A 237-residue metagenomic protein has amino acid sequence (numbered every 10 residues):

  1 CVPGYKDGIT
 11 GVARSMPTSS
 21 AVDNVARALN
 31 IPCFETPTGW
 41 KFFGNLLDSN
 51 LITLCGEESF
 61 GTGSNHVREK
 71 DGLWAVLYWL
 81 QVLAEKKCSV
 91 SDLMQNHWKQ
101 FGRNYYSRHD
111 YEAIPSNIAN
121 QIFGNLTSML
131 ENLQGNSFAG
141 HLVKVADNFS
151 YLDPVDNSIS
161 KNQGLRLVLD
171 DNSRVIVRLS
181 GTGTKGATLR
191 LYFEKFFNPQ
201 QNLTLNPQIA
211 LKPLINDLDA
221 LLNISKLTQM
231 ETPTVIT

Functional and structural regions predicted by a protein language model:
G4-R190, E194-K195, P199-P207, L211-T237: Phosphate-binding and adjacent anionic-ligand microenvironments
